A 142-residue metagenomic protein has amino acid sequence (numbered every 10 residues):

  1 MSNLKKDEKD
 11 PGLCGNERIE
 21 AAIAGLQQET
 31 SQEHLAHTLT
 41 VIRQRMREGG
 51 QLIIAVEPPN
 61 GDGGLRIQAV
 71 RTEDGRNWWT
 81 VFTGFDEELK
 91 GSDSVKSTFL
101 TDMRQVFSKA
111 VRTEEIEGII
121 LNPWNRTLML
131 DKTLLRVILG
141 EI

Functional and structural regions predicted by a protein language model:
M1-I142: An interfacial alpha-helical scaffold signature
